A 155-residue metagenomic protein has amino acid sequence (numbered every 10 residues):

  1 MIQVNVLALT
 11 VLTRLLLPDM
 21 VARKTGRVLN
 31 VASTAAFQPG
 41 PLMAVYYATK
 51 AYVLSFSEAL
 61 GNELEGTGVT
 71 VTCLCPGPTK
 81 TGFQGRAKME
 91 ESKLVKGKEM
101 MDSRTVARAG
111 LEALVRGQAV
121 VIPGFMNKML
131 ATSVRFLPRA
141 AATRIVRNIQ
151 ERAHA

Functional and structural regions predicted by a protein language model:
M1-I2: A hydrophobic alpha-helix adjacent to the NAD(P)-binding/active-site core of NAD(P)-dependent oxidoreductases, strongly
T13, T49: Active-site helix of classical SDR
L15-K24: A short helix-coil junction within the Rossmann-fold of NAD(P)-dependent oxidoreductases
S33: Residue(s) in the substrate-gating loop at a strand-loop-helix junction that position the organic substrate next
Q38, A59-V69: Active-site-adjacent segment of SDR/Rossmann-fold oxidoreductases
G40-A44: Active-site loop immediately N-terminal to the catalytic Tyr-X3-Lys motif of short-chain dehydrogenase/reductase
G66-M129, A140-T143: SDR active-site lid
